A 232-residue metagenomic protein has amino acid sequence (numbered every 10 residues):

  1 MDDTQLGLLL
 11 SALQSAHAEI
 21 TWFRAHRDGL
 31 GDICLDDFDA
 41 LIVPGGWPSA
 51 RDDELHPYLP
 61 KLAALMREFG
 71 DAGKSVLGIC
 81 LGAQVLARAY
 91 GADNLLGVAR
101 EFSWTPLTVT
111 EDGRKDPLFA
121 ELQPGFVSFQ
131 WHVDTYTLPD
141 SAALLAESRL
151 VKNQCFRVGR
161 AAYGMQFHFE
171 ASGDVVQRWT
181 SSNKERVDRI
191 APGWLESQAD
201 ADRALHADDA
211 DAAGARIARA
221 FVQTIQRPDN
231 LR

Functional and structural regions predicted by a protein language model:
M1-A72, G193-R232: N-terminal beta1-alpha1 cap of cysteine-dependent amidohydrolase-like domains
L6-L8, D32, D52-E54, A87-A89 (+3 more regions): Short glycine-/acidic-enriched loop or helix-start segments at secondary-structure transitions that form or flank
A12-S15, P57-K61, N94-L95, A146-E147 (+1 more regions): Glycine-rich, phosphate-binding/catalytic loops in enzymes
F23-A25, G97, W131, E147: Conserved beta-strand termini and adjacent loop/short-helix elements that scaffold enzyme active sites in alpha/beta
R27-G31, F102, T135-Y136, K152-N153: A short acidic, often aromatic-flanked loop/helix-cap motif at beta-alpha or helix-coil junctions that lines enzyme
P44-G113: Cysteine-nucleophile active-site neighborhood
T110-R232: Amide-donor transfer/coupling interface in amidating biosynthetic enzymes
